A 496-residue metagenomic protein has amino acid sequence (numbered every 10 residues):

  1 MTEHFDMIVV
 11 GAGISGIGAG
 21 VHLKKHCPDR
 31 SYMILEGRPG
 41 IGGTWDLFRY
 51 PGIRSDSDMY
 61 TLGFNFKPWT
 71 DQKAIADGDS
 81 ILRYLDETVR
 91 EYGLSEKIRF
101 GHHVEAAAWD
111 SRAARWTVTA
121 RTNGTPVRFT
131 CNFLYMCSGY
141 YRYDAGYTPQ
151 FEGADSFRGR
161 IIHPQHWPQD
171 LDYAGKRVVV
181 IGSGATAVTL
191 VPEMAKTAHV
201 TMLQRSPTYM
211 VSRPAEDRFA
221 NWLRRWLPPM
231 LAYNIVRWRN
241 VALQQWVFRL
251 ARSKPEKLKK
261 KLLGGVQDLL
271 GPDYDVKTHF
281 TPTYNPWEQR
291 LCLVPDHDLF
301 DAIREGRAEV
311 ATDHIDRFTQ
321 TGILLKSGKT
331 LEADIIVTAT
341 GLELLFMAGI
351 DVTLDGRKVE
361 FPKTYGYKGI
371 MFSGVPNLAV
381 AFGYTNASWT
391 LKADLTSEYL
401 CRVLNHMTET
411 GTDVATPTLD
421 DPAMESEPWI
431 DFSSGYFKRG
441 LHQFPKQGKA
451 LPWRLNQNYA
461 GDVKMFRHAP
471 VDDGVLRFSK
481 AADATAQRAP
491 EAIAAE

Functional and structural regions predicted by a protein language model:
E3-F5, G124-F133, Y173-A174, K326-I335: Core beta-strand elements of the Rossmann-like FAD/NAD(P) dinucleotide-binding domain in flavoenzyme oxidoreductases
H4, I8-V10, I14, G18-A19 (+5 more regions): Rossmann-like dinucleotide-binding core of oxidoreductases
I41, Y50, A339-M407: Glycine/threonine-rich phosphate-binding loop and adjacent beta-strand/alpha-helix elements that clamp
F48-K73, N221-N234: N-terminal glycine-rich dinucleotide-binding loop that anchors FAD/FMN and/or NAD(P) in oxidoreductases
W69-E87, R99, I181, L250-K259 (+1 more regions): Short beta-strand to alpha-helix junction loop
Q72-R142, R317: Feature captures the FAD/FMN-dependent oxidoreductase FAD-binding
T208-A215, A220-W222, G366, N377-E496: C-terminal, flexible cofactor-proximal segment of oxidoreductases
G264, L269-E332: Alpha/beta-hydrolase fold catalytic core
